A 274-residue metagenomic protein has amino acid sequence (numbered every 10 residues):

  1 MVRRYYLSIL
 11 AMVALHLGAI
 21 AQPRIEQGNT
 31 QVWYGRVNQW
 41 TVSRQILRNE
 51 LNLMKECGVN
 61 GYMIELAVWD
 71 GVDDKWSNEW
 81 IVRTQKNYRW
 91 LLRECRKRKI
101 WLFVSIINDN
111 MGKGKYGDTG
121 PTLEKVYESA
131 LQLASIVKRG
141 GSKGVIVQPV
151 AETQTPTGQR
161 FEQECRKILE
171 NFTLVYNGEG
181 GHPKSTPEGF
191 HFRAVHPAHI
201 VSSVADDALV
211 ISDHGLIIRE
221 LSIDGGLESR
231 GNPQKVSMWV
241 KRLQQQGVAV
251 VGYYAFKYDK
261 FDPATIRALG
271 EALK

Functional and structural regions predicted by a protein language model:
M1-I9: Bacterial N-terminal signal peptides that target proteins for export
R4-Y5, L17, P23-I25, V32: Positively charged, low-complexity intrinsically disordered regions
L10-I20: Hydrophobic h-region of N-terminal signal peptides that target proteins for export in Gram-negative bacteria
R24-S185, G189: Active-site mouth of glycoside hydrolases
E128, G144-D259, P263: Extracellular glycoside hydrolase catalytic/binding regions
D259-K274: Extended, alpha-helix-rich binding/interface surfaces that flank or overlap catalytic cores and mediate recognition
